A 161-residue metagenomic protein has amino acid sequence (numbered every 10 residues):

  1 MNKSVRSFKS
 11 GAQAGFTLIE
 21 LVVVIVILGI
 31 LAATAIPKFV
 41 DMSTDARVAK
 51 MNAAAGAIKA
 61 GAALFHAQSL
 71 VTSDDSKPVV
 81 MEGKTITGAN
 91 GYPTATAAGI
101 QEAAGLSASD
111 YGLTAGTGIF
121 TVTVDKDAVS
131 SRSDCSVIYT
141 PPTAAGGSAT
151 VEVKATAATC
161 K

Functional and structural regions predicted by a protein language model:
M1-A14: N-terminal leader/signal peptides at the extreme start of proteins
V22-P37: Alpha-helical hydrophobic helix detector
V40-T44: Hydrophobic alpha-helical bundle architecture
A46-T72: Membrane-proximal N-terminal amphipathic helix
A67-K161: Periplasmic/extracellular, small/polar-rich flexible segments of pilin-like filament-forming proteins
